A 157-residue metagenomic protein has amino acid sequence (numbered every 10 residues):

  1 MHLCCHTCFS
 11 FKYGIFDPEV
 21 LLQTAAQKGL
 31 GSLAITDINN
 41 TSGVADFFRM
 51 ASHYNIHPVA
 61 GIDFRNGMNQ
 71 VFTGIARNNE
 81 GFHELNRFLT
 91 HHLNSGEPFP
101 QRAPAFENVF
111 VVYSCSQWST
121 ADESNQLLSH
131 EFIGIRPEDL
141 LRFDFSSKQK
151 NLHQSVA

Functional and structural regions predicted by a protein language model:
M1-A157: Phosphodiester-processing cores and adjacent nucleic acid-binding clamps
